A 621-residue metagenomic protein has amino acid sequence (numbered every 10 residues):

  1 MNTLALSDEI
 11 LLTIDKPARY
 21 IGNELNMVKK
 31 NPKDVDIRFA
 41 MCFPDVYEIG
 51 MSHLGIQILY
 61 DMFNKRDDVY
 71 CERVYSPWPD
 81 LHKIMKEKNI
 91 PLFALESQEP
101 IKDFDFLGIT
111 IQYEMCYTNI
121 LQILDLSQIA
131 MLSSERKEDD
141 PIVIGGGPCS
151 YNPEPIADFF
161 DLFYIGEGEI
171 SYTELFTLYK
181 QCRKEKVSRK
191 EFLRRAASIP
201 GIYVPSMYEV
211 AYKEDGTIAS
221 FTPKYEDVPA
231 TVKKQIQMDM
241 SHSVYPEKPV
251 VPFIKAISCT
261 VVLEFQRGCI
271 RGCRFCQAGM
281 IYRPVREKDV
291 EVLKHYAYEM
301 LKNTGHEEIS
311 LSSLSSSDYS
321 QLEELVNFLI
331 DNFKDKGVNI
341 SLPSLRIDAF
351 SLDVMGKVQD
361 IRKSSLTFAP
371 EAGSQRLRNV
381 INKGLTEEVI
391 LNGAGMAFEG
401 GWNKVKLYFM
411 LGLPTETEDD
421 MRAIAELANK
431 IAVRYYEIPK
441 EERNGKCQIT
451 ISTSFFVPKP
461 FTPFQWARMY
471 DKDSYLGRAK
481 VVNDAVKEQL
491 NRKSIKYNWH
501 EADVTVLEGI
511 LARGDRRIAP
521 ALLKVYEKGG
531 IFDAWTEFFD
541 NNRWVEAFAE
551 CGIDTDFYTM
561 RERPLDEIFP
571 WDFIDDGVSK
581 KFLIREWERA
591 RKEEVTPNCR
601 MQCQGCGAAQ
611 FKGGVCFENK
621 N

Functional and structural regions predicted by a protein language model:
M1-V28, F39-M41, E488-N621: Radical SAM enzyme core and accessory elements
I10-A40, Y47-E48, P205, A211-V262 (+2 more regions): N-terminal [4Fe-4S]-dependent radical SAM core
M41-C42, V46, M115, Y298-K406 (+3 more regions): Conserved SAM/AdoMet-binding glycine-rich loop
M41-D45, F63, P249-Q277, L301 (+2 more regions): N-terminal pre-triad scaffold of radical SAM enzymes
H53, K255-E291, Q602-K620: Canonical Radical SAM [4Fe-4S] cluster-binding loop centered on the CxxxCxxC motif and its immediate flanking residues
I56, K88, L124, D158-F163 (+8 more regions): Short secondary-structure boundary/capping segments
D67-D80: A short beta-strand-loop structural module common to alpha/beta enzyme folds
P77-T222, P463-D515, L522-E537: Glycine-rich beta-alpha loop elements in corrinoid/cobalamin-binding modules across cobalamin-dependent enzymes
